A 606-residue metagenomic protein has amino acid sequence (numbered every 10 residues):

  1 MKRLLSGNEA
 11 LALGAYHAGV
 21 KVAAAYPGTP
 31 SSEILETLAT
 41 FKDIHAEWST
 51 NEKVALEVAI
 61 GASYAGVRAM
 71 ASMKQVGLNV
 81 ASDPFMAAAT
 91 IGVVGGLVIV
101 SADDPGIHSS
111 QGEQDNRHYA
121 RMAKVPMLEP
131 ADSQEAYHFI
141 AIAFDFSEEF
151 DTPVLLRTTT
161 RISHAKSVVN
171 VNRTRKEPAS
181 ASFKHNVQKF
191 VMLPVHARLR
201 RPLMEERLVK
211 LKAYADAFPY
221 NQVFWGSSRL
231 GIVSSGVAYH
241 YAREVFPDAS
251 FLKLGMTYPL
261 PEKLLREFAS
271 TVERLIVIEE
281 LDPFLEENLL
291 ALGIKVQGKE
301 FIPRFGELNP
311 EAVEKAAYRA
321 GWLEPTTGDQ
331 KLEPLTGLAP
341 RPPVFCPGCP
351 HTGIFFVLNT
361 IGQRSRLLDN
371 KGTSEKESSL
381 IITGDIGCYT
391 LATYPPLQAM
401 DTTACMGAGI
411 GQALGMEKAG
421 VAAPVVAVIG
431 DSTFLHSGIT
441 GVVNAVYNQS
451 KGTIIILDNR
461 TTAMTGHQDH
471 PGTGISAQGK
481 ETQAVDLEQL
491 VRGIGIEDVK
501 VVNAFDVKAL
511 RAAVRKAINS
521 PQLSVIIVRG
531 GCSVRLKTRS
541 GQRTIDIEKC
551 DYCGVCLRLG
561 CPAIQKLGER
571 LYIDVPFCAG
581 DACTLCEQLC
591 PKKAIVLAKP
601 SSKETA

Functional and structural regions predicted by a protein language model:
M1-N8, A18, P130-F345, P350-H351 (+3 more regions): Flexible, low-complexity linker and terminal segments
M1-S133, R161, W225-G226, A291-A423 (+1 more regions): Thiamine diphosphate
I34-T37, I60, A81-F85, I107-Q114 (+13 more regions): Short acidic, glycine/serine/threonine-rich loops at helix termini
T37-D43, A242-L252, Q489-G495: Short helix-loop-beta junction
D43-T50, I91-A102, A179, K184-Q188 (+3 more regions): A glycine-rich helix N-cap at a beta->alpha junction
D104-P153, T159, V187-V195, L332 (+3 more regions): Conserved thiamine diphosphate
S109, L391-I527, T538: Thiamine diphosphate
